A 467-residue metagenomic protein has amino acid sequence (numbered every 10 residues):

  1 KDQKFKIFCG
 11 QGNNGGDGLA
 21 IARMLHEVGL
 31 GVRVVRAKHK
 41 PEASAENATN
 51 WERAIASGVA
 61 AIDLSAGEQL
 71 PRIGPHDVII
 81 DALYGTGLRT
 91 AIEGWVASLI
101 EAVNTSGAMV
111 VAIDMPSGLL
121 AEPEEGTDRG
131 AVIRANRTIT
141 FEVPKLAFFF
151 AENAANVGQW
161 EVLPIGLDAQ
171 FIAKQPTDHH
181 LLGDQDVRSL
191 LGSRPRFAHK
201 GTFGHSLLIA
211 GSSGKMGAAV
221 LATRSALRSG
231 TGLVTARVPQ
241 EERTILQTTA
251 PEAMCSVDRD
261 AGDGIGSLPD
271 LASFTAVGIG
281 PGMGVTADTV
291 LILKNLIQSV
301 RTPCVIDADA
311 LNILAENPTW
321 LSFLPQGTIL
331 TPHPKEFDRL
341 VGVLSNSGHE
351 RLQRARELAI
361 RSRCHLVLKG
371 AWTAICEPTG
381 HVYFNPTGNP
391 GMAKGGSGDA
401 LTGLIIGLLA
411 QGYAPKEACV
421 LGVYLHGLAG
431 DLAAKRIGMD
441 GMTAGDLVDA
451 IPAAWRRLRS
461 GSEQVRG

Functional and structural regions predicted by a protein language model:
K1-A37, S44, H76, A135-R137 (+3 more regions): Small-residue (G/A/S/T)-rich helix-start motifs and N-terminal tracts that mark the onset
K38-A54: Glycine-rich phosphate-binding loop and adjoining beta1-alpha1-beta2 segment of Rossmann-like nucleotide-binding folds
A45, E68, L83: Short amphipathic alpha-helical segment within the helicase RecA-like ATPase core that mediates nucleic-acid
W51-A61, R72-T86: Feature captures the FAD/FMN-dependent oxidoreductase FAD-binding
G58-V59, T105-A108, R361-C364: A structural motif corresponding to the C-terminal end of an alpha-helix and its immediate exit/capping segment
A61-I73, G262-L268: Short acidic low-complexity segments
Q69-R72, A102, D270, L358: CheY-like receiver
H76-V78, L83-T177: Internal gly/pro-rich beta-alpha loop/helix module that stabilizes soluble enzyme cofactors or their anionic handles
